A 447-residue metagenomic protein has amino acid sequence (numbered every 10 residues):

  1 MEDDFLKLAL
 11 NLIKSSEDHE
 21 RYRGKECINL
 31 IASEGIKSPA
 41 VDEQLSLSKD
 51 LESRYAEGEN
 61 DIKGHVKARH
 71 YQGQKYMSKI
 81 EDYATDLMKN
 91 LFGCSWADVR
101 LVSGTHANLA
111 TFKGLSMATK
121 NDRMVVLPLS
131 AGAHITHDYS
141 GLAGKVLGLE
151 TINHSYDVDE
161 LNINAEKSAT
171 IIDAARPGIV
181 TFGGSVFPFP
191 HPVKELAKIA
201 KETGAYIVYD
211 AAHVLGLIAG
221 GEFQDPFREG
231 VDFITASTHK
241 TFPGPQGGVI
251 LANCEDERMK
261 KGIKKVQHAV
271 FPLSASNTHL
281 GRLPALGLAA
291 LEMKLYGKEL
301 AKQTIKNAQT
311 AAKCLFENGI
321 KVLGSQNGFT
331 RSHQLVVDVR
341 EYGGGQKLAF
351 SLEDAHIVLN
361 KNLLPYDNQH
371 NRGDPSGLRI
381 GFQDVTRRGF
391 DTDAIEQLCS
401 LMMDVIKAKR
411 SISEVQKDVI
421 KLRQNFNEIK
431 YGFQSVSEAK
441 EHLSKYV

Functional and structural regions predicted by a protein language model:
M1-Y83, K198, Y431-V447: N-terminal glycine-rich, Lys/His-bearing helix-loop that initiates the first secondary-structure elements of many
E2, Y76-K79, Y83-N318, V339 (+1 more regions): Conserved PLP-enzyme active-site core in the AAT-like
E20-E26, S53-E57, K63-G64, I263-H268 (+4 more regions): Short acidic (Asp/Glu) and glycine-rich catalytic loops that position anionic groups and cofactors
N29-G35, E292, Q334-E341, T386-R387: Short, well-ordered beta-strand elements within core beta-sheets of diverse protein domains
G58-E59, S276-L280, G297-Q303, L315 (+3 more regions): Flexible, glycine/charged-enriched surface loops at secondary-structure junctions
G230-D232, H356-I357, S376-L378: Glycine-enriched alpha-helix->loop->beta-strand junction motifs that scaffold or abut catalytic
A285, A290, A301, I305-F350 (+2 more regions): Conserved small-domain helix->loop->beta segment predominantly found in fold-type I
K306, N371-V447: PLP-dependent enzyme catalytic core of the Aspartate aminotransferase-like
